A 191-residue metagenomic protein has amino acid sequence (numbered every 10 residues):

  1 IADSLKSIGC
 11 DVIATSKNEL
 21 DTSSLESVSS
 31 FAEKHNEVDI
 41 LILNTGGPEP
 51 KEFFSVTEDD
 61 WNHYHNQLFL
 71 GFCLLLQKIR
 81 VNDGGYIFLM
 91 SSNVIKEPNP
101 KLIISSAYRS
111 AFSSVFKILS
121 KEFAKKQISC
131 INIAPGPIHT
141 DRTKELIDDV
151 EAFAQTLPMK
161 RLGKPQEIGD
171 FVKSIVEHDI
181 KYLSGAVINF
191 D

Functional and structural regions predicted by a protein language model:
I1-V12: Canonical Rossmann dinucleotide-binding motif of NAD(H)/NADP(H)-dependent dehydrogenases/reductases, specifically
V38-G46, L68, L89, I131-N132: Rossmann-fold scaffold of SDR-type NAD(P)-dependent oxidoreductases
G47, F54-C73, F88, S105 (+2 more regions): Catalytic Tyr-X3-Lys loop
F88-F112, F116-K125, I138: Catalytic loop of short-chain dehydrogenase/reductase
K96, A134-E145: Short, flexible catalytic-loop segment of classical short-chain dehydrogenase/reductase
A124, S129, L183-G185: Short, small/polar-rich loop/turn modules that mediate ligand/substrate recognition or access, typified
D149-E167: Catalytic Tyr-x(3-8)-Lys segment
R161-F190: C-terminal substrate-recognition "lid" of short-chain dehydrogenase/reductases
